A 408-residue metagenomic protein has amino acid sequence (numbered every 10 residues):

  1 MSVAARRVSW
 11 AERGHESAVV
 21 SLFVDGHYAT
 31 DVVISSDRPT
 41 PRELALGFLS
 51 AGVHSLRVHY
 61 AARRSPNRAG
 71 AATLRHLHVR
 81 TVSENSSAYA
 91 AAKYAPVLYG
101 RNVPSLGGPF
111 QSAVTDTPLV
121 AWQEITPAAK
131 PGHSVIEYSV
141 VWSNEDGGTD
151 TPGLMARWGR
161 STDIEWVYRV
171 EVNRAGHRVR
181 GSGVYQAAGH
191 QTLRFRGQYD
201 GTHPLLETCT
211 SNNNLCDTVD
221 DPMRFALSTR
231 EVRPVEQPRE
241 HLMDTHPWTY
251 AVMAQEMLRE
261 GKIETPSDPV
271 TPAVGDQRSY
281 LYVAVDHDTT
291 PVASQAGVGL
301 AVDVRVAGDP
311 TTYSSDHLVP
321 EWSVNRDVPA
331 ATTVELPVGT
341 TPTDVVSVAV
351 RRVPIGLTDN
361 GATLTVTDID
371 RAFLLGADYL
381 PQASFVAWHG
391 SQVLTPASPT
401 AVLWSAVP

Functional and structural regions predicted by a protein language model:
M1-G14, L56-Y60, Q277-T290, V346-V350: A short beta-strand element within beta-rich, extracytoplasmic domains of secreted/secretory-pathway proteins
A4-V79, D309-P342, P354-T358: Beta-strand-rich ligand-recognition modules
A5-R7, Y60-A62, V140-W142, N173 (+1 more regions): A mature extracytoplasmic/lumenal domain signature
E12, S294-G297: Solvent-exposed loop/turn segments flanking beta-strands in beta-repeat/beta-sandwich domains
S17-V19, W166, Y280, G297-A301: Exposed beta-strand and adjacent loop surfaces of beta-rich binding modules that mediate intermolecular recognition
Y28, E43-F48, A69-E165, G176-A293 (+2 more regions): A domain-level signal for the mature, folded cores of soluble proteins
L49, G299, D303-P408: Extended, charged low-complexity segments that frequently continue into or abut oligomerization scaffolds
